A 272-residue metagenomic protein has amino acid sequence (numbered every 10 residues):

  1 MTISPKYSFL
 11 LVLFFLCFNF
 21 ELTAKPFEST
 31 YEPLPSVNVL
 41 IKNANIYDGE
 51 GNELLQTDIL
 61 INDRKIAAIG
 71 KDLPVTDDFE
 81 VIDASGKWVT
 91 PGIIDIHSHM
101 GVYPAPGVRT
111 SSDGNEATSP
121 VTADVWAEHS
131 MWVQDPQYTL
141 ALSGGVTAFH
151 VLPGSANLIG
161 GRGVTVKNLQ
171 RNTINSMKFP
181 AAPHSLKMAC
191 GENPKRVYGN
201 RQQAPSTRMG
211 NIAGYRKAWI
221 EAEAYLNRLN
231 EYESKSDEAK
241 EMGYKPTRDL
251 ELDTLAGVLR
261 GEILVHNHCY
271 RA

Functional and structural regions predicted by a protein language model:
M1-L10: Bacterial N-terminal signal peptides that target proteins for export
L10-E21: Bacterial N-terminal signal peptides
K25-V37, I46, E50-T90, G107: Histidine-rich, glycine-flanked metal-binding segment
T30, E50, V125-E128, R201-P205: Second-shell loop/turn segments in exported
P35, L55, N115-S119, E128-D135 (+1 more regions): Soluble non-cytosolic domains of exported or imported proteins
V37-I41, V75-E128, S143: Replace "His-x-His-based motif
Q137, L142-A272: Polyanionic/metal-chelating signatures
